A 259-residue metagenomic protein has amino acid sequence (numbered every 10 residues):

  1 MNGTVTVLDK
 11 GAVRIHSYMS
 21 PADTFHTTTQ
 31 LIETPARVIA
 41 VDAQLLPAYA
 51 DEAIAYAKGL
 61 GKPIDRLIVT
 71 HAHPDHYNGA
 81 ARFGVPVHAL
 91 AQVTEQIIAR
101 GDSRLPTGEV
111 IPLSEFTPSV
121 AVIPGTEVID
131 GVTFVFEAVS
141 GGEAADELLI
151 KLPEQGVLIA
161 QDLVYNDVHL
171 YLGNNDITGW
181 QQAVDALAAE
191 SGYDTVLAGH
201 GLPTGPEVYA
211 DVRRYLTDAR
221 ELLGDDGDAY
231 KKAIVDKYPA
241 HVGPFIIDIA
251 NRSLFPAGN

Functional and structural regions predicted by a protein language model:
N2, A189-S191, L202-N259: Accessory terminal helices/loops
V5-A55, L149-D162: Conserved beta-strand hairpin/beta-sheet module of binuclear metal-dependent hydrolase folds, prominently
S20-A22, T117-S119, A138-G141: Short Gly/Pro-enriched turn/cap motifs at secondary-structure boundaries
I32, D42, A57, H71 (+6 more regions): Divalent metal-coordination and catalytic microenvironments
A36-R37, K62-D65, P86, V132-T133 (+2 more regions): Loop/turn elements at helix/coil->beta-strand transitions in domains of secreted/extracellular proteins
I39-D42, R66-I68, V135-F136: Short catalytic-loop micro-motif centered on adjacent basic/acidic residues
L45-P47, T133-R214, D218: Metallo-beta-lactamase
A55-T126: Active-site HxH/HxHxD metal-binding segment of metal-dependent hydrolases
